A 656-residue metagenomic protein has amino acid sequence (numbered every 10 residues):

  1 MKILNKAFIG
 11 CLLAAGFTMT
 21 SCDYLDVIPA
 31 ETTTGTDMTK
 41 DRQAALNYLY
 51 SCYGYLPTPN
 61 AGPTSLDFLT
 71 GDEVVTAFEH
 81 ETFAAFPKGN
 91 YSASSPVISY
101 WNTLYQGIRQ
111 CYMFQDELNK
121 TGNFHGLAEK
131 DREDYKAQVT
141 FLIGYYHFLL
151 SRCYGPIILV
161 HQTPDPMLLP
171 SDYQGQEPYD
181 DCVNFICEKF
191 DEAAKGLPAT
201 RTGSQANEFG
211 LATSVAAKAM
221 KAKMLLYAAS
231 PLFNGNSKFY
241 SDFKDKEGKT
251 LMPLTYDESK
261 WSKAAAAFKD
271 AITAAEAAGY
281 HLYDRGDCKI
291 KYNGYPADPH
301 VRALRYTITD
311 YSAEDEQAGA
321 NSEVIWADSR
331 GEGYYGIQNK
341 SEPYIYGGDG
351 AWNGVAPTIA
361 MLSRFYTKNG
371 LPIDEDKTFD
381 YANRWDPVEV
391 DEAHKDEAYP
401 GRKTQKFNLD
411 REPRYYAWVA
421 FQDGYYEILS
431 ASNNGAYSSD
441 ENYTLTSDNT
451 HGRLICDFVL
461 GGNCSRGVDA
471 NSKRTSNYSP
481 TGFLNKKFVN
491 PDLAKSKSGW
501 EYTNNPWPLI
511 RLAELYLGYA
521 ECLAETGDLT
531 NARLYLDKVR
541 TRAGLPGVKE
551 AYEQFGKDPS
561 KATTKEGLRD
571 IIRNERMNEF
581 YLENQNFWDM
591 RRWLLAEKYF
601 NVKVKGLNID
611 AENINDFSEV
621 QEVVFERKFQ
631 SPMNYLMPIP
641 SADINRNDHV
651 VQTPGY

Functional and structural regions predicted by a protein language model:
M1-A30: Bacterial Sec-dependent N-terminal signal peptides
C22-T70, K406-L409, P640-Y656: Membrane-proximal, proline-rich intrinsically disordered regions
D41-P59, E79-G155, L168-F209, S214 (+6 more regions): Conserved, well-structured interaction surfaces
I98, A393-R542: C-terminal substrate/ligand-recognition segments
L104, F185-C187, E208, L225-L226 (+8 more regions): Long, intrinsically disordered, low-complexity segments
S151-R152, P156-I158, R201, Y227-N236 (+1 more regions): Short coil/turn linking the two alpha-helices of tandem helical-hairpin repeats
H300-F458: Glycine-rich, aromatic-lined ligand/substrate-binding cores of catalytic and carbohydrate-binding domains
